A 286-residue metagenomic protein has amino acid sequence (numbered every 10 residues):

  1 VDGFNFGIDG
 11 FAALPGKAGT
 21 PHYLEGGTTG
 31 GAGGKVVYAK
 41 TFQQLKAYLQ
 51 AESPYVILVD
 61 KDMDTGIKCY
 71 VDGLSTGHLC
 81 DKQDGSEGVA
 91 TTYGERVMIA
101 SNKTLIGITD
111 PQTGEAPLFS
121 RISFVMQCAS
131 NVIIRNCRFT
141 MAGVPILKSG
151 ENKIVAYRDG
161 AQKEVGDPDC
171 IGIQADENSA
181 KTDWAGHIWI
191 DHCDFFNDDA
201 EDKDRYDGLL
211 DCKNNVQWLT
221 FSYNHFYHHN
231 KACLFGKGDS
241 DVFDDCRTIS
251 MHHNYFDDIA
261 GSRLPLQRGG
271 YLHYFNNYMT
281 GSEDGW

Functional and structural regions predicted by a protein language model:
D2-F6: Boundary/junction segments of secreted and surface-exposed precursor proteins
D9-L58: Acidic Gly/Asp/Thr-rich repetitive segments characteristic of extracellular carbohydrate-active and adhesion proteins
G33-K35, M63, T92: Propeptide-to-catalytic entry region of secreted or membrane-anchored zinc metalloproteases
A39, T109, M126: Substrate-binding cleft and catalytic face of glycoside hydrolase catalytic domains, especially the flexible beta-alpha
K46-S53, L58, G66-T104, E115-I134 (+1 more regions): Extracellular beta-strand-rich solenoid/capping regions of secreted or surface-exposed proteins that bind or remodel
V59-D60, S120, K213, Q267-R268: Short His-Asn-centered micro-motif
D62-T65, D110-Q112: Acidic glycine-/aspartate-rich tracts in secreted/extracellular proteins
S101-G107, P111, S130-G143, A156-G160 (+6 more regions): Right-handed parallel beta-helix
